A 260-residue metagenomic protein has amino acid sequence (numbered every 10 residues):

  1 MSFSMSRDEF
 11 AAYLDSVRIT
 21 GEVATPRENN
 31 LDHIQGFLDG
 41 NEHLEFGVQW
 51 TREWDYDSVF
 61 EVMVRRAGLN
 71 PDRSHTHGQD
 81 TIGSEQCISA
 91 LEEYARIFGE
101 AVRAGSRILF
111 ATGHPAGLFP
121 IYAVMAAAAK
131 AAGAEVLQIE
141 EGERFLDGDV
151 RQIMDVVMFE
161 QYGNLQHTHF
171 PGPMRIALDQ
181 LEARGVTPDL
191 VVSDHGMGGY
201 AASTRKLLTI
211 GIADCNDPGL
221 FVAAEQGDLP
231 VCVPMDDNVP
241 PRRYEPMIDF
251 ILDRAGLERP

Functional and structural regions predicted by a protein language model:
M1-S106, T112, G117-V124: Electropositive, gly/pro-rich neighborhoods at or near active sites that engage anionic ligands
V102, K130, S203: Anion (oxyanion) recognition and catalysis
R107-L109, D189-L190: Structural motif
L109, L137-Q138, I210-G211: Short hydrophobic alpha-helical runs that function as membrane-insertion/retention elements
A111-Y122, D194-Y200, N216-D217: Gly/Ser/Thr-rich loops at beta-strand to alpha-helix junctions that form or flank small-molecule/cofactor-binding
A123-A177: Long, charge-dense
L178-L207, G211-A213: Glycine-rich phosphate-binding loop
R205-P260: C-terminal functional extensions of proteins
